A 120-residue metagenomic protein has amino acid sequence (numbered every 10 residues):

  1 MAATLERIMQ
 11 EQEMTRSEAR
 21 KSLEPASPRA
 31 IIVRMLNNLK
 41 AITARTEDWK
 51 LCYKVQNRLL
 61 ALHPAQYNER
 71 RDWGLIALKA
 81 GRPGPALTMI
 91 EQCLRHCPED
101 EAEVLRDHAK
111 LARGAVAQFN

Functional and structural regions predicted by a protein language model:
M1-N120: A structural boundary/capping signal
